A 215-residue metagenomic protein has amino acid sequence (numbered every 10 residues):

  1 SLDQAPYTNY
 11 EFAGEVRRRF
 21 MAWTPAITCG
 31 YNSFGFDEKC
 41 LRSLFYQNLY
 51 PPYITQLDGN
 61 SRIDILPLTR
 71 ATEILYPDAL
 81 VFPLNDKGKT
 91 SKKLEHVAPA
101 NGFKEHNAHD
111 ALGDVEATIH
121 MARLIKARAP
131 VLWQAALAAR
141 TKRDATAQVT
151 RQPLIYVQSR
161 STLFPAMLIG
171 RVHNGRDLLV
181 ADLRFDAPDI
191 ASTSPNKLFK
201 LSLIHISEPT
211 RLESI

Functional and structural regions predicted by a protein language model:
S1-Q4, F20-P130, A136: Metal-dependent phosphoesterase core characteristic of DEDDh/y 3'-5' exonuclease domains
Q4-V16: Glycine-rich, highly charged phosphate/nucleotide-binding loops
E15, A22, R151: Conserved, well-structured beta-alpha core segment at the onset of a catalytic domain
V16, T72, A98, L132-A136 (+3 more regions): Generic structural signal of hydrophobic/aromatic residues within well-ordered alpha-helices of folded domains
L44-Y46, Y50-P51, S161-F164, I204-H205: Short amphipathic alpha-helical surface micro-motifs
A138-K200: Acidic catalytic cores of enzymes that act on phosphate-bearing nucleotides/polynucleotides
I204-I215: Single conserved hydrophobic/aromatic residue that forms the stacking wall/gate of nucleotide- or nucleobase-binding
